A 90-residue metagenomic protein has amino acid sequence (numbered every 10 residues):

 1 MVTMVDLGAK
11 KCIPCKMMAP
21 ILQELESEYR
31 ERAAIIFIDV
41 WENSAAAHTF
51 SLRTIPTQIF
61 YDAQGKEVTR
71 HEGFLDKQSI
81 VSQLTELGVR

Functional and structural regions predicted by a protein language model:
M1-T3, L7-K11, T54: Short pre-active-site segment immediately N-terminal to redox-active cysteine/selenocysteine motifs in thiol-based
L7, E26, E31-S44: Thiol-based oxidoreductase modules, predominantly thioredoxin-like and allied folds used for disulfide exchange
L7-I21: Conserved redox-active cysteine motifs that mediate thiol-disulfide chemistry, especially di-cysteine Cys-X(1-2)-Cys
I13, E24-E28, A45, T49: Surface-exposed, polar/charged faces of alpha-helical domains in mature secreted/periplasmic/lumenal proteins
M17-E24, S79-Q83: Extracytoplasmic/secreted proteins, especially bacterial periplasmic and envelope-associated proteins
F50-I59: Structural micro-motif
D62-R90: Non-catalytic, surface beta->alpha helical segment in thiol-disulfide oxidoreductase systems
